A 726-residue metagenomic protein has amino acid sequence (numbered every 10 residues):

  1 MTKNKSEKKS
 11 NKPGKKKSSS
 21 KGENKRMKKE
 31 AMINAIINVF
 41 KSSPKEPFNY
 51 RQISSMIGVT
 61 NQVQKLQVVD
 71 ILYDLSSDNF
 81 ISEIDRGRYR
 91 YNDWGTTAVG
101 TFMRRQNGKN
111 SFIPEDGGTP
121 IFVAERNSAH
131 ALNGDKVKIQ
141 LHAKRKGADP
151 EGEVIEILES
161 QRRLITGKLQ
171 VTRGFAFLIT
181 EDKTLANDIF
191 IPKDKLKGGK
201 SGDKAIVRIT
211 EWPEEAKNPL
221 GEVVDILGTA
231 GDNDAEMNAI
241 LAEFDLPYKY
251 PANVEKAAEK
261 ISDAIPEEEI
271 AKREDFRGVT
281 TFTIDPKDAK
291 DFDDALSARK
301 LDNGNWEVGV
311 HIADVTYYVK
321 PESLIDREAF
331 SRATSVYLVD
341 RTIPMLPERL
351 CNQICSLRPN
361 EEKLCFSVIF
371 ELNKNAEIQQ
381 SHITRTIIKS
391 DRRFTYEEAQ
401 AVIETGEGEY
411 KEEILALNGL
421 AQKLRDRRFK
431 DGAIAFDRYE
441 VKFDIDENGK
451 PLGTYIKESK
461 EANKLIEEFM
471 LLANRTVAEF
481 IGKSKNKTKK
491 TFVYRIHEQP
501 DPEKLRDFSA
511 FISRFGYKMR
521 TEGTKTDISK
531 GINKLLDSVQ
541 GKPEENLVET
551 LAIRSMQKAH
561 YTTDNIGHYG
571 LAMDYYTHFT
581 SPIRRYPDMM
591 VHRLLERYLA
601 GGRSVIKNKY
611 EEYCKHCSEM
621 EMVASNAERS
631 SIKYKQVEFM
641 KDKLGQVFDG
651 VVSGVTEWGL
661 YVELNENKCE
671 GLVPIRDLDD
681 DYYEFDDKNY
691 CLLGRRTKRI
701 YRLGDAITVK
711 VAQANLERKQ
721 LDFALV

Functional and structural regions predicted by a protein language model:
T2-G309, T316-E361, F394, C691-L692 (+2 more regions): Charge-lined substrate channels and their catalytic hotspots, especially those that engage the 3′ end of RNA
S55, I206, W212-P213, A239 (+4 more regions): Electropositive polyanion-binding surfaces
T119-A124, L185-I191, K668-F685: A short macromolecule-binding patch
L227, A724-V726: Short beta-strand-to-coil "C-cap" segments at the C-terminal boundary of structured domains/repeats, marking
